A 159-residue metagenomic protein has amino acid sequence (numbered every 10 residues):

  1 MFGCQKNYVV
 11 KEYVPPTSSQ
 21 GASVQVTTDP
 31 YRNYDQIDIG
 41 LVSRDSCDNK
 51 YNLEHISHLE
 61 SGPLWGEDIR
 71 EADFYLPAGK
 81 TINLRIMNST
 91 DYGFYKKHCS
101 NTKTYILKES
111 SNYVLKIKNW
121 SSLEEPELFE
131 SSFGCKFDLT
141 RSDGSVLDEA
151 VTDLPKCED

Functional and structural regions predicted by a protein language model:
C4-H98, K103-Y105, V114-D159: Short loop/turn and low-complexity linker motifs enriched in small/turn-promoting residues
